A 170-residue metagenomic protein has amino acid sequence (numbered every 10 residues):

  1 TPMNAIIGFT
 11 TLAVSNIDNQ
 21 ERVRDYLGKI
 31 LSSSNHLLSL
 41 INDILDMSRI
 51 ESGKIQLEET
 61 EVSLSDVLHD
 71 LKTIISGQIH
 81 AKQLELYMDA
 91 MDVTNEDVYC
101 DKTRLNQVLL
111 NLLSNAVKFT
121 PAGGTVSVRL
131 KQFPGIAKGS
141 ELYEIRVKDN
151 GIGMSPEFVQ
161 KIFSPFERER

Functional and structural regions predicted by a protein language model:
V14-E21: Short acidic helix/loop segment immediately C-terminal to the autophosphorylated histidine in two-component histidine
S32-L37: Short alpha-helical segment of the dimerization/phosphotransfer core of two-component systems
S48-E59: Helix-loop junction within the histidine kinase core
E58-S63, H80, E85-E96, F133: Conserved catalytic submotifs in the C-terminal HATPase_c
L64, G153-K161: Short helix N-cap motif at coil->helix boundaries in the Bergerat
H69-A81: Short alpha-helical segment within the cytosolic histidine kinase core of two-component systems
G77, I152-G153: Glycine-rich G1-box
A116-V117: Short helix-loop "hinge" at the ATP-lid/N-box region of the Bergerat-fold HATPase_c
